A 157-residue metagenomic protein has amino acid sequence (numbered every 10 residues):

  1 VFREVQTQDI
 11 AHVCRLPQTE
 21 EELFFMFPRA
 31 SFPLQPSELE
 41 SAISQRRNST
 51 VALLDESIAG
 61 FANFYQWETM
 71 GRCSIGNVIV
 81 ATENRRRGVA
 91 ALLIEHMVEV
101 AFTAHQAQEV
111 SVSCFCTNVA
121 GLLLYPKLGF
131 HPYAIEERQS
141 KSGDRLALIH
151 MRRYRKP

Functional and structural regions predicted by a protein language model:
E4-R85, I94-V100, A104, Y154-R155: Acetyl-CoA-dependent GNAT
N77, A81-E95, E109, F115-L123 (+1 more regions): Conserved glycine-rich acetyl-CoA-binding loop
Q108-S111, F115-L122, K127-H131, I135-P157: C-terminal "cap" of GNAT-fold acetyltransferases
